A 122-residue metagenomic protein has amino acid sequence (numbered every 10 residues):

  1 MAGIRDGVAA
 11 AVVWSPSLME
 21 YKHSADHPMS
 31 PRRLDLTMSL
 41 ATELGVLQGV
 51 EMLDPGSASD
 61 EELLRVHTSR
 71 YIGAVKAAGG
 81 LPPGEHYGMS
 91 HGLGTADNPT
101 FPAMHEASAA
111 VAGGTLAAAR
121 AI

Functional and structural regions predicted by a protein language model:
M1-I122: HDAC/HDAC-like amidohydrolase catalytic core signature
